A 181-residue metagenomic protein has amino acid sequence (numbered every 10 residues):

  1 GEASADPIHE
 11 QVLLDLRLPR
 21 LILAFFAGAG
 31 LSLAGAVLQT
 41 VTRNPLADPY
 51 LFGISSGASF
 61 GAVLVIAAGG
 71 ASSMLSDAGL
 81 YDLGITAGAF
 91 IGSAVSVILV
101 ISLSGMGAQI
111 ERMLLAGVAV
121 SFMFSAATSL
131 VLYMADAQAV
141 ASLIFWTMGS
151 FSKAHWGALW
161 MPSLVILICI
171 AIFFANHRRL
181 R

Functional and structural regions predicted by a protein language model:
G1-R181: Alpha-helical transmembrane segments in inner-membrane proteins
